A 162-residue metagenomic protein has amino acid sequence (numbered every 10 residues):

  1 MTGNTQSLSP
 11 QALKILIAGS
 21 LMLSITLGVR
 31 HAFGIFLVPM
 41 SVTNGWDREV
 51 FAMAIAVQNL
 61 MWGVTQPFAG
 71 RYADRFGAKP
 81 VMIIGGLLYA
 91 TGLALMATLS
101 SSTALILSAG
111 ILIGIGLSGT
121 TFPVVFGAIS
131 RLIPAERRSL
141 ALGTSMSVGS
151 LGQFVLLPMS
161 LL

Functional and structural regions predicted by a protein language model:
K14-R48, Q66-A69, L157-S160: Extracytoplasmic
S24, G92, A104-T120: Hydrophobic core of transmembrane alpha-helices in multi-pass small-molecule transporters, especially MFS/SLC-type
H31, N59-P67, T120, Q153-F154: Residue-level signature of mid-helix packing/kink "hotspots" within the transmembrane helices of 12-pass Major
M40, G119-I133: Intracellular juxtamembrane helix-capping segments at the cytosolic ends of symmetry-related transmembrane helices
T65-G77: Helix-to-loop junctions at the C-terminal end of transmembrane segments in multipass secondary transporters
L87-S101: C-terminal ends and interior cores of transmembrane alpha-helices in multi-pass membrane transporters/permeases
R137-L157: Glycine-rich segments within core transmembrane alpha-helices of 12-TM secondary carriers
